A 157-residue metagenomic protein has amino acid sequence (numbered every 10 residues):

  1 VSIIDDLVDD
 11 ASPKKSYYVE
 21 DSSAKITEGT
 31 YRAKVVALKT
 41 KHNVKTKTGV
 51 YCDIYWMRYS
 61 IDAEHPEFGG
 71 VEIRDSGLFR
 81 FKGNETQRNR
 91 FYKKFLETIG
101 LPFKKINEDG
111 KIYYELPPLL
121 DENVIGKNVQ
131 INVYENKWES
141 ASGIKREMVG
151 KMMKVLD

Functional and structural regions predicted by a protein language model:
V1-D157: Short beta-rich binding modules
